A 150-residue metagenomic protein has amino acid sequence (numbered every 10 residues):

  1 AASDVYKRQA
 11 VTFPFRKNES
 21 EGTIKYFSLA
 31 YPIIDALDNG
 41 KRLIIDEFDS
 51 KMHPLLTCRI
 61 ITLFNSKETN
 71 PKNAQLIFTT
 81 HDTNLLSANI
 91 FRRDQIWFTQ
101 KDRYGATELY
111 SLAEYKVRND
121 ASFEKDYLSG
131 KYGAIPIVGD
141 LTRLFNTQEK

Functional and structural regions predicted by a protein language model:
A1-Y6: Short, small-residue-biased leader/transition segments that mark boundaries at the very start of proteins
K7-N18: Conserved P-loop NTPase mechanochemical-coupling segment
N18, I34-L37, E68-N70, A88: Short, conserved, surface-exposed binding loops centered on an aromatic residue
E19-L43, R59: GG-anchored amphipathic helix commonly corresponding to the ABC/SMC/Rad50 NBD signature/C-loop
D46-F48: Walker B catalytic acidic pair
H53-P54: Conserved D-loop-proximal element of ABC-family nucleotide-binding domains
I61-K150: C-terminal lobe/lid and adjacent interdomain/linker elements of RecA-like ASCE P-loop ATPase modules
